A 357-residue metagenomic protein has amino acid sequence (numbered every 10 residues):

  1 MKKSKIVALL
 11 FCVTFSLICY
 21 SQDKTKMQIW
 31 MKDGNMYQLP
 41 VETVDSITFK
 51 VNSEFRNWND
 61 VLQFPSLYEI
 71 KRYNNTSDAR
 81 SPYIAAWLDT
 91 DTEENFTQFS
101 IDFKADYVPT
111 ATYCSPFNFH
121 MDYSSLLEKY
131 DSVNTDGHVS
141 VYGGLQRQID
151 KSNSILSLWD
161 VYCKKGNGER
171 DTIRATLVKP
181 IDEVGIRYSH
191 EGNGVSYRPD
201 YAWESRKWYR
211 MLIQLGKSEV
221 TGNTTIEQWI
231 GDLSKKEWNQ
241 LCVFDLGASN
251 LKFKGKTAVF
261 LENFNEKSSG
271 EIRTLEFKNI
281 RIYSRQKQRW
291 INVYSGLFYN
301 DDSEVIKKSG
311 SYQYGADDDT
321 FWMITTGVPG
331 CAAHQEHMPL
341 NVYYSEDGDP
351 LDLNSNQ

Functional and structural regions predicted by a protein language model:
M1-K26: Bacterial Sec-dependent N-terminal signal peptides
Q22-R72: Residue-level recognition of alpha-helix boundary/capping or hinge positions
Y68-E183, Y294, V328-Q357: Secretory/extracellular carbohydrate-interaction modules and structurally similar beta-sandwich "look-alikes"
A86-T90, Y197-A202: Beta-strand-rich interaction surfaces with strong enrichment in secreted/lumenal proteins
W203-Q240: Carbohydrate-binding surfaces in secreted/extracellular proteins
K235-G247, V293: Local beta-strand/beta-hairpin segments that build beta-sheet-rich folds
D245-E271: Flexible glycan-contacting loops in extracellular carbohydrate-active proteins
E262-N356: Domain-length functional cores that host ligand/cofactor binding and catalytic or interaction surfaces in mature
